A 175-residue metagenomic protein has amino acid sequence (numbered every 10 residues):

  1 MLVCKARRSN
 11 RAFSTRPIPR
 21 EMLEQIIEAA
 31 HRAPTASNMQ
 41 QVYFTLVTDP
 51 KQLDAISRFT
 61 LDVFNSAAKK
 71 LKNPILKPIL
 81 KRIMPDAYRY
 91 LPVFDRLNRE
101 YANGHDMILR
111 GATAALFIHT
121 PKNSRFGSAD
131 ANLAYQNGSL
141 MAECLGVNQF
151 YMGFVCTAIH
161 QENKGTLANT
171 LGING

Functional and structural regions predicted by a protein language model:
M1-G175: Acidic, surface-exposed loops and disordered segments
